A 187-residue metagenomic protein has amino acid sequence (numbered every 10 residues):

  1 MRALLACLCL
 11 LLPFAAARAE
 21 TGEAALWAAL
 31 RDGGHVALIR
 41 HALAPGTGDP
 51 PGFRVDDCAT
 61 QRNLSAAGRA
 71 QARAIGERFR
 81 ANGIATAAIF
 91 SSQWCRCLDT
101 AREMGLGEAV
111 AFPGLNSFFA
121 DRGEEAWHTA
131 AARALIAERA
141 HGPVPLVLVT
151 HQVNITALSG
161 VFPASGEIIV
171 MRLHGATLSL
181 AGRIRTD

Functional and structural regions predicted by a protein language model:
M1-A3: Positively charged n-region of N-terminal signal peptides that target proteins for export
L5-P13: Bacterial N-terminal signal peptides
A15-A19: Sec/Tat signal peptide C-region and signal peptidase I cleavage site
E20-P113, F118-R122, V161-S179, R183-D187: Active-site-proximal alpha-helix that buttresses catalytic centers in soluble enzyme cores
G34-V36, V144-T150: Generic beta-sheet signal
G123-A131: Short, surface-exposed amphipathic charged segments that create phosphate/polyanion-binding patches used for binding
A130-A140: A short, acidic, amphipathic alpha-helical segment used as a generic capping/interface helix at domain edges
